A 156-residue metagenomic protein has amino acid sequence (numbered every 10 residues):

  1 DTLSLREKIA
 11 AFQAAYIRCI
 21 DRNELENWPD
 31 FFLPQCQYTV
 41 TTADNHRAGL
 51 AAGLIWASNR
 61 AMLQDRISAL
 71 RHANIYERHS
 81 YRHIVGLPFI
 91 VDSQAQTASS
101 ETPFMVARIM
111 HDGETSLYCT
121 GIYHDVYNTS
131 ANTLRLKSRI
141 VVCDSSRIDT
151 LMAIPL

Functional and structural regions predicted by a protein language model:
D1-E24, D30-P34: Short, low-complexity N-terminal intrinsically disordered segments enriched in polar/charged residues
E7-A10, L54, A61, Y118: A generic "alpha-helical surface" signal
Y16, W28, L63, S100 (+1 more regions): Hydrophobic pocket/interface hotspot
Y16-R18, R71-R78, H111-E114: Short helix-to-loop capping/linker segments positioned immediately adjacent to catalytic or ligand/cofactor-binding
E26-N27, H83: A short glycine-rich, hydrophobically flanked beta-strand micro-motif that places a catalytic Asp/Glu for divalent metal
P34-P103: A solvent-exposed, acidic/Ser-Thr-rich amphipathic alpha-helical stretch
R82-I84, F89-L156: A beta-strand edge to alpha-helix "cap/lid" segment located at domain peripheries
